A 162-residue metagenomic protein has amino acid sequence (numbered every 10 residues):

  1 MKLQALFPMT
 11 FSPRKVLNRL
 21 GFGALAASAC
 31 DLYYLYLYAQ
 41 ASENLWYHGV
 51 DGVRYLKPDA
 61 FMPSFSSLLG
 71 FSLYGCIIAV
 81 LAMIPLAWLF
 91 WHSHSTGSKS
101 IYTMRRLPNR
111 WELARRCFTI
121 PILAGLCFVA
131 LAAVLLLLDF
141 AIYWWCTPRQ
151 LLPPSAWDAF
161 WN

Functional and structural regions predicted by a protein language model:
M1-F22: Aromatic- and glycine-rich beta-strand/loop motifs that create alpha-glucan
F11-L17, A114-F118, I122: Interfacial transmembrane-helix starts/ends
R19, D31, R105-L107: Functionally constrained cores in energy, signaling, and assembly domains
L25-L45: Alpha-helical transmembrane segments of multi-pass membrane proteins
A26-A29, W46-M83, W88, F118-N162: Secretory targeting signals
Q40-G49, S95-K99: Membrane-interface helix-loop junction between the first two transmembrane segments
L89-S93: Short helix-coil transition sites and intra-membrane helix breaks within transmembrane domains of multi-pass
S95-I120: Helix-loop-helix units of permease transmembrane domains in multi-pass membrane transporters, especially ABC
